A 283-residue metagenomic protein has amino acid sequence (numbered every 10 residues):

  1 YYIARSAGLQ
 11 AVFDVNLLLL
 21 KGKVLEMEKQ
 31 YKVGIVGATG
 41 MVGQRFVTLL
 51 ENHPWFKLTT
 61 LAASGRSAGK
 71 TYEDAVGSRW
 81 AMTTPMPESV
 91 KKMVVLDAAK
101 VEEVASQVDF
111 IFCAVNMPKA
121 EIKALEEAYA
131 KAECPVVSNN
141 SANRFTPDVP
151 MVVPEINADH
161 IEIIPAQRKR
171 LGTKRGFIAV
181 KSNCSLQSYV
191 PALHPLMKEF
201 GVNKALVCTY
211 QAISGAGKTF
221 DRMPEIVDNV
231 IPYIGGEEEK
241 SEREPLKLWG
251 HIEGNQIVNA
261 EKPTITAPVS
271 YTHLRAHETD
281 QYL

Functional and structural regions predicted by a protein language model:
Y1-I3: Short terminal hydrophobic/aromatic SLiMs and anchors at protein ends
E26-Y233, I257-V258: N-terminal Rossmann-like NAD(P) cofactor-binding subdomain of oxidoreductases, focused on the glycine-rich
I226-K247: An anion/pyrophosphate-binding glycine-rich loop and adjacent beta-alpha core in soluble alpha-beta enzymes
E253-Y271: A structural supersecondary motif
T272-T279: Conserved small/polar residues in nucleotide/adenosyl-binding loops
Y282: Cationic, low-complexity basic patches in intrinsically disordered or flexible, solvent-exposed regions
